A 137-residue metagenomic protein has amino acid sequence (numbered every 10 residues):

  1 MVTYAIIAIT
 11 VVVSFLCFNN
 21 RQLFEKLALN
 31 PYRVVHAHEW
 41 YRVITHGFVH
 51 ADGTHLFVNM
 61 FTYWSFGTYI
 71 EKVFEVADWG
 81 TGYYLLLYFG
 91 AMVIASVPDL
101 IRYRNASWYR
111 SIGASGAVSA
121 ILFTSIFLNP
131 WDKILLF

Functional and structural regions predicted by a protein language model:
M1-F137: A detector for small-residue-rich transmembrane helices and their helix-helix packing motifs
